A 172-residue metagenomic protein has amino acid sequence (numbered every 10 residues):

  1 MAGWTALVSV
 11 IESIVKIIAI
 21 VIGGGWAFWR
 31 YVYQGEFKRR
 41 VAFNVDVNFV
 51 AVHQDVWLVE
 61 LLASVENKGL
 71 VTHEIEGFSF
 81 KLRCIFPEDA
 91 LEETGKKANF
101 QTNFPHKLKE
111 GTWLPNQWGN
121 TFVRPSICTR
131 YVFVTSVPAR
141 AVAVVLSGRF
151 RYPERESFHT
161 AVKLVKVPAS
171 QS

Functional and structural regions predicted by a protein language model:
M1-G35: Membrane-embedded hydrophobic alpha-helical segments
R30-V56, R83-P87: Low-complexity, acidic Ser/Thr/Pro/Gly-rich terminal tails and inter-domain linkers that flank the onset of structured
V56-L62: Short, solvent-exposed loop/turn segments enriched in Ser/Thr/Gly
A63-L70: Asparagine-centered strand-capping/turn motif at beta-strand->loop junctions
L70-S79, A90-G95, V144-V145: Short, hydrophobic/aromatic beta-strand segments
L82-N99, R155-E156: Short aromatic-acidic-glycine turn motif
T94-F133: Extended, solvent-exposed segments with strong compositional bias
T121-S172: Terminal connector regions
